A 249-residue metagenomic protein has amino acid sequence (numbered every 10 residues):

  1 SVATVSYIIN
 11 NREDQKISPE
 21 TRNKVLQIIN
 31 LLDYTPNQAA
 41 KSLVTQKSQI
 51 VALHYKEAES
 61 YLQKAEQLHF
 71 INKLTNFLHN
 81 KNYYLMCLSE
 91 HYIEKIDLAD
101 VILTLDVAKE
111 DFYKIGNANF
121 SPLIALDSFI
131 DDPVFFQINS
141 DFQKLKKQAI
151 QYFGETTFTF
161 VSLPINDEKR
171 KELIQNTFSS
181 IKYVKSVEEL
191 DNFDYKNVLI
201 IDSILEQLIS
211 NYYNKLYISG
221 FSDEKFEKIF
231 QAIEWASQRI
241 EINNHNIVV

Functional and structural regions predicted by a protein language model:
S1-V44: N-terminal helix-turn-helix DNA-binding module of bacterial transcription factors
V5, V25, V51, L74 (+2 more regions): Hydrophobic structural packing positions in well-ordered secondary structure
S6, L43-S60, T157-L163: Short beta-strand segments enriched in small/hydrophobic residues
H54-E57, E90, T104-A108, S128 (+3 more regions): Structural motif
E57-L145: Alpha-helical recognition/docking segments in bacterial nutrient-uptake and carbohydrate-utilization systems
V107-E110, L173-V249: Hydrophobic alpha-helical
F136-V161, S222-N244: Hydrophobic alpha-helical segments within soluble ligand-binding/sensing domains
K147-K182: An alpha-beta-alpha
